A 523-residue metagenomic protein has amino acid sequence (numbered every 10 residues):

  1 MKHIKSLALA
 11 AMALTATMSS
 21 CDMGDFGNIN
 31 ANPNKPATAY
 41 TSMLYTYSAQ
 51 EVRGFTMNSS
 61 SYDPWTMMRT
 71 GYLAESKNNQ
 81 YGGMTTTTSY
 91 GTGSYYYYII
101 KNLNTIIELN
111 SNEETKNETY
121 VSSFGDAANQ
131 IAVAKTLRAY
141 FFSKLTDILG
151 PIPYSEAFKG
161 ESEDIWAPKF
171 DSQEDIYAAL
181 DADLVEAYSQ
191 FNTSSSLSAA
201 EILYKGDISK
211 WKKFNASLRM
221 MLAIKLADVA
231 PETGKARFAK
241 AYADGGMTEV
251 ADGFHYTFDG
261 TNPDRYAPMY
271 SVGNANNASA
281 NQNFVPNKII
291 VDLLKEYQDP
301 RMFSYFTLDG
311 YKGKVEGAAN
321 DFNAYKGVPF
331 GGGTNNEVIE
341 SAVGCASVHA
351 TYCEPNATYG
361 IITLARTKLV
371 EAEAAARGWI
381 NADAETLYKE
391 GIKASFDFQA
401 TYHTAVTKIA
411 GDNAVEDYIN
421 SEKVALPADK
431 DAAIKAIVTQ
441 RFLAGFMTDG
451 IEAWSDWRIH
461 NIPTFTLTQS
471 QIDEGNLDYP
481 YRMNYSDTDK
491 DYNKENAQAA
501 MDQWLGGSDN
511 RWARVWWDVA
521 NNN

Functional and structural regions predicted by a protein language model:
M1-A8: Bacterial N-terminal signal peptides that target proteins for export
T15-M18: Bacterial Sec-type N-terminal signal peptides, specifically the leucine/valine-rich hydrophobic h-region
C21-T70, T86, Y97, T105 (+3 more regions): Membrane-proximal, proline-rich intrinsically disordered regions
L73-S155, K159-A199, E354-Y359, A374: Conserved, well-structured interaction surfaces
D175-Y256: Internal, well-ordered domain-core segments that constitute the primary functional module of diverse proteins
G234-E371, A376-R377, N381-Q440, A444 (+1 more regions): Hydrophobic-face positions in mid-chain alpha helices that act as interaction patches
